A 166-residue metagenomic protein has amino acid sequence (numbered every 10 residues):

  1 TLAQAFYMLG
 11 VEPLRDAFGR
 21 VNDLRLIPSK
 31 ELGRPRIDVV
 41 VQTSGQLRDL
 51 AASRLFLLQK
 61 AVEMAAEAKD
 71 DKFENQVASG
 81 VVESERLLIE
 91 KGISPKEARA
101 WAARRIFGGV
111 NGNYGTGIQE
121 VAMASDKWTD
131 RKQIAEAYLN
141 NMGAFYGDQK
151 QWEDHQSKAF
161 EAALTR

Functional and structural regions predicted by a protein language model:
T1-R166: Ligand/cofactor-recognition surfaces for anionic moieties
